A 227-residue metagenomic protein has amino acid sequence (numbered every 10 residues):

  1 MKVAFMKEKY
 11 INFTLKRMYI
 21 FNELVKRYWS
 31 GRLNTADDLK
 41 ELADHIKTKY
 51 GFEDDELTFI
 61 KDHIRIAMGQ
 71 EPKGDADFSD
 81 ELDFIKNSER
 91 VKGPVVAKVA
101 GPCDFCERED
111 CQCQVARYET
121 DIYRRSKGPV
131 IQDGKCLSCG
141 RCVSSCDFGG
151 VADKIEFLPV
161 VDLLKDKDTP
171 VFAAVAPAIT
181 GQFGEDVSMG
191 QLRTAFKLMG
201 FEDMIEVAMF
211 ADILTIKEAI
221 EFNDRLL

Functional and structural regions predicted by a protein language model:
M1-M68, F78, K154-L227: Iron-sulfur-associated redox domains of electron-transfer enzymes in respiratory and anaerobic energy metabolism
E53-E56, F84-K92, V96, D153 (+1 more regions): Residue-level detector of short coil/turn "hinge" positions at structural boundaries
P72-I122: N-terminal [4Fe-4S]-dependent radical SAM core
R90-A97, R141, F172-V175: Gly-rich Lys/Arg/Thr-decorated short loops/hinges at beta-loop-alpha junctions or inter-strand turns that position
K98, S126-G128, A176-I179: A short, structure-level motif marking secondary-structure boundaries and short turns
A100-G101, D147-G149, I179-F183: Flexible, glycine/proline-enriched loop segments at strand-loop-helix junctions that form or flank small-ligand binding
F105-I131, L137, R141-F157: Iron-sulfur cluster-binding cysteine motifs and their immediate structural context in ferredoxin-like electron-transfer
T120-R124, D133, F172-V175, V207: Core alpha/beta catalytic barrel or barrel-like domain that forms the active/cofactor pocket in diverse metabolic
